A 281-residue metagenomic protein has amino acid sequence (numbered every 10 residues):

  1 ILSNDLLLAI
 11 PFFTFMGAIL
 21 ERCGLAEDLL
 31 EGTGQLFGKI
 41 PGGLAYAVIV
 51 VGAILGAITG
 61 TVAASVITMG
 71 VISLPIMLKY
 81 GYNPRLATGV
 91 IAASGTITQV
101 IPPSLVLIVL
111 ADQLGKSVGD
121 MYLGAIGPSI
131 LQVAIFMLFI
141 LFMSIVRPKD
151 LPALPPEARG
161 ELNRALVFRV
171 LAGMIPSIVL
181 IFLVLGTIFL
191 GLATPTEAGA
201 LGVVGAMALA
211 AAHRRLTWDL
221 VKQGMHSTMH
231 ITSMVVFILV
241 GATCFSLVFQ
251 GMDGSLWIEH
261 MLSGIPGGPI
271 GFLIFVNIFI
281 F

Functional and structural regions predicted by a protein language model:
I1-F281: Alpha-helical transmembrane segments of multi-pass membrane transport proteins
